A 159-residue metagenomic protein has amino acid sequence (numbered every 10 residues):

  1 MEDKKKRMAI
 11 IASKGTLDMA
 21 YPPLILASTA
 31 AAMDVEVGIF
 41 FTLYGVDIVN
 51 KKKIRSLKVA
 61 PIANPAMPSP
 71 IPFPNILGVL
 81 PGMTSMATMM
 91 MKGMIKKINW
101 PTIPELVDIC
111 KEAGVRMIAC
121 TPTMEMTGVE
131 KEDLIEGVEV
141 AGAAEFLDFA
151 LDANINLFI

Functional and structural regions predicted by a protein language model:
I10-A20, V49, M94-I98: Short, glycine-rich nucleotide/cofactor-binding loops
Y21-M33, I39: Histidine-anchored nucleotide/phosphate-binding helix
A31-A32, K111, A150-L151: Anion (oxyanion) recognition and catalysis
V37-L43, I118-T121: Short internal beta-strands
G45-K58: N-terminal beta-loop-helix "entrance" segment that forms/cooperates in small-molecule cofactor or anionic ligand
L57-K92, N99: A glycine-rich helix N-cap at a beta->alpha junction
M83-M117: Alpha-helix-centered segments that form part of catalytic cores
I95-K96, A119, M124, E132-I159: Glycine-rich, aromatic-bearing surface loops/beta-hairpins
